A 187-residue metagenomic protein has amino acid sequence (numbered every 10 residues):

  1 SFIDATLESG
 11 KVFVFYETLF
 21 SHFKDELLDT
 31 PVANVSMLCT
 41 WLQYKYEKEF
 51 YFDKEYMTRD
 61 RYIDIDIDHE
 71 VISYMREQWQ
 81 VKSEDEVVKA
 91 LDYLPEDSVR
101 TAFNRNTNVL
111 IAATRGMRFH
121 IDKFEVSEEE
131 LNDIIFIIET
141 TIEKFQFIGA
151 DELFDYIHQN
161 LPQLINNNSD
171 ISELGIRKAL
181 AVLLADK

Functional and structural regions predicted by a protein language model:
S1-K187: C-terminal non-catalytic scaffold/interaction domains in large multidomain proteins
